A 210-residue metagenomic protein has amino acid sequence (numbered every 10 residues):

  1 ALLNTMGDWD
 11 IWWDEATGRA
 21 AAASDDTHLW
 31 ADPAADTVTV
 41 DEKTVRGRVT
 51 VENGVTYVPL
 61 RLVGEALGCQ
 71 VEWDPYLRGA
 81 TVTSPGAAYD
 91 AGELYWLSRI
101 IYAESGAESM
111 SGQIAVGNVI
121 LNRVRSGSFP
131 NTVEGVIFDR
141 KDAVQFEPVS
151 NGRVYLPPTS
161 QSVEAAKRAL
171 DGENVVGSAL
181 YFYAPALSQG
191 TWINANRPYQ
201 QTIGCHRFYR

Functional and structural regions predicted by a protein language model:
A1-S98: Primary recognition of N-terminal secretory signal peptides and signal-anchoring hydrophobic helices
P85-R210: Bacterial extracytoplasmic/cell-wall-associated proteins, especially those involved in peptidoglycan
